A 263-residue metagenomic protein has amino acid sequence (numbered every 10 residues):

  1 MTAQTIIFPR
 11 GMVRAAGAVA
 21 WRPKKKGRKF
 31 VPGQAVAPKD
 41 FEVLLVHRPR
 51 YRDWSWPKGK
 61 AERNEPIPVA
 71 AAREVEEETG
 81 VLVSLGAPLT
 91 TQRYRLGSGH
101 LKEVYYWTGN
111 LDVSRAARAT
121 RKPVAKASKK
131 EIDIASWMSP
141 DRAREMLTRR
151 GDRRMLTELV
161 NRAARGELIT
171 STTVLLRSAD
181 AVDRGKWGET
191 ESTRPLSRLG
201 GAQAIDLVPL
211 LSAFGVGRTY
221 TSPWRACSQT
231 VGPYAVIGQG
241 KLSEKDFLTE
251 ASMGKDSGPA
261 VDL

Functional and structural regions predicted by a protein language model:
T2-W56, T173-S178: N-terminal strand-loop-strand
G11-V13, P38, G99-K102, K130 (+1 more regions): A generic fold-level signal
A35-L82, D183-P195, L199: Conserved Nudix-box catalytic region and its N-terminal flanking loop in Nudix hydrolases and closely related
P49, A61, L111, F247-L248: Hydrophobic pocket-lining residues within nucleotide cofactor-binding pockets
R52-D53, A116-D183: Nudix hydrolase/Nudix homology domain
G59, A70, L168-G258: Active-site-proximal alpha-helix that buttresses catalytic centers in soluble enzyme cores
A61-R149: Unchanged
P259-L263: Short, intrinsically disordered, charge-balanced linker/junction segments flanking boundaries in proteins
